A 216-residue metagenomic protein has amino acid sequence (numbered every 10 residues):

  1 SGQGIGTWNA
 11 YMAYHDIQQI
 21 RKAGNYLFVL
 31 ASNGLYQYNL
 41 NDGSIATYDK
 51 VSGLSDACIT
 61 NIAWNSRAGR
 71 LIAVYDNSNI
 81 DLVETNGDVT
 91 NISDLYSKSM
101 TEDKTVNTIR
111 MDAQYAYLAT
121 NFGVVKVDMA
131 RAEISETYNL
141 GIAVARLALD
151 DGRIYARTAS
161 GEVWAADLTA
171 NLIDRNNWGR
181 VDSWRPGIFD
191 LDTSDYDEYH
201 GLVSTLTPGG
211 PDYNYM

Functional and structural regions predicted by a protein language model:
Q3-A10, Q18, Y36-Y38, D76-E84 (+2 more regions): N-terminal sensory and localization modules of signal-transduction and trafficking proteins
Q3-A23, D49-R67, I92-D112, S135-G152 (+2 more regions): Short coil-to-beta transitions that initiate beta-strands within beta-rich domains
Y26-V29, R70-A73, Y115-L118, R153-A156 (+2 more regions): Conserved beta-propeller blade signature
F28, A46-T47, I72, N91 (+4 more regions): Aromatic (tryptophan-biased) beta-strands that constitute blades/sheets of beta-rich domains
L30-K50: Beta-propeller domains
N33-Y36, N77-D81, F122-V125, R153 (+1 more regions): Loop/turn residues immediately N-terminal
N39-G43, E84-D88, D128-A132, L168-N171: Short loop/turn segments that connect beta-strands within beta-propeller blades
D42, K50, A63-V83, N107: Nucleic acid-processing catalytic cores of prokaryotic defense/repair systems
